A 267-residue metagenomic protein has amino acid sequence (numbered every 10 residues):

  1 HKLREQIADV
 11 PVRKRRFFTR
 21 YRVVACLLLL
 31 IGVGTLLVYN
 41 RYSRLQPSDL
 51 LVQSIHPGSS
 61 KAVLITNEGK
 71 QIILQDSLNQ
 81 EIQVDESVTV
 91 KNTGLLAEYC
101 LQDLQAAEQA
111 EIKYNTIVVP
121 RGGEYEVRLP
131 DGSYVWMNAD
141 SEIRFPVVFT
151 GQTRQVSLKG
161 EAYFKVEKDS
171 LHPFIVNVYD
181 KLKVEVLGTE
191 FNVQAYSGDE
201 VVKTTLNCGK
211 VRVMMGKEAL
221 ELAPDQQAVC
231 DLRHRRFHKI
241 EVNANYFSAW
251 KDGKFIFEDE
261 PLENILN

Functional and structural regions predicted by a protein language model:
H1-R13: Disordered, charged N-terminal biogenesis/targeting segments of membrane/secreted proteins
P11-V23, G34-N267: A residue-level detector for the "anchor" residue at the start of short, highly conserved motifs
